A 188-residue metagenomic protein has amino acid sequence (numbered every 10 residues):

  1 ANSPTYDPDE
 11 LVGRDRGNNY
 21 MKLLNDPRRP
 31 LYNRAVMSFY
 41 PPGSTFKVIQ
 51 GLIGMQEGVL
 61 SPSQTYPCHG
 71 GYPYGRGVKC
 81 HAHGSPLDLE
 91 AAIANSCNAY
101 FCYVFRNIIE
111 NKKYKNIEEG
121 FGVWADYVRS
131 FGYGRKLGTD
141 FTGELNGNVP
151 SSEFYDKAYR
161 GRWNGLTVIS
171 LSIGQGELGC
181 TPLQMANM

Functional and structural regions predicted by a protein language model:
A1-S44, I49-N187: Beta-lactam-recognizing serine transpeptidase/beta-lactamase-like catalytic domain environment
